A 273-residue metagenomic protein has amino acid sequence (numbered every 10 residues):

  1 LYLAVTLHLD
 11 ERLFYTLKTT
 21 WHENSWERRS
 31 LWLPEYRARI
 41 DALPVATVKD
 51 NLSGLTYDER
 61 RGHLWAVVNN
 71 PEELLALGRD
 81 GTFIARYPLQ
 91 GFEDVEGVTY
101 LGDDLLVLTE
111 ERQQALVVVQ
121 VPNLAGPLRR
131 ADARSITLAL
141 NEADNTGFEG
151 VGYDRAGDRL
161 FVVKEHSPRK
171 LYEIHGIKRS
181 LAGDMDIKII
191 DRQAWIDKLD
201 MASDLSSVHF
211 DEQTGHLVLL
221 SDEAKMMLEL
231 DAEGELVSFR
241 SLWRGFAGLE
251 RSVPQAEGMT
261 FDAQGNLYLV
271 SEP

Functional and structural regions predicted by a protein language model:
L1-P273: Sequence/structural signature of beta-propeller domains
